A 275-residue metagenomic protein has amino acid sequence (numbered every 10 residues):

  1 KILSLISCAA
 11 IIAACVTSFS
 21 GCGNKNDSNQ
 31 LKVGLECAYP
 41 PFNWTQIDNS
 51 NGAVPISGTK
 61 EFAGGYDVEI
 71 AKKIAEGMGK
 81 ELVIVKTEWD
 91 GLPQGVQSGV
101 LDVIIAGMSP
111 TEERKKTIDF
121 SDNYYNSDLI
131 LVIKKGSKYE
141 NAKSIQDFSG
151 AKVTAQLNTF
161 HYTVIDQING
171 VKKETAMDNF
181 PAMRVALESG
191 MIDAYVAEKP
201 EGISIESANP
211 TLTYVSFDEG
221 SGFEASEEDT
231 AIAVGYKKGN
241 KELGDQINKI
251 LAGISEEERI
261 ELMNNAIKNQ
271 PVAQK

Functional and structural regions predicted by a protein language model:
K1-Q30, Q274-K275: Short, low-complexity disordered leader/linker segments with a strong preference for bacterial N-terminal type II
S28-M108, K116: Extracytoplasmic small-molecule ligand-binding "clamshell" domains of the periplasmic binding protein/Venus flytrap
C37-P40, K60-E76, M108, I130-R184 (+2 more regions): Bilobed "Venus flytrap"/periplasmic-binding protein-like clamshell domains and structurally analogous long
A38, N126-I133, S207-L251, K268-K275: Periplasmic-binding protein-like
E76, E81-D147, G220-E227: Acidic, polar ligand-binding/catalytic clefts
G79-E81, Q97-A106, A151-K152, E188-E201 (+1 more regions): Alpha-to-beta junction loops
G91, G107-T117, V164-Q167, D193-E228: A ligand-binding cleft/hinge motif common to bilobed small-molecule-binding domains
F160-M177, Y214-D218, D245-K275: Ligand-binding clefts/hinges and TM-proximal coupling segments of bilobed small-molecule sensing domains
